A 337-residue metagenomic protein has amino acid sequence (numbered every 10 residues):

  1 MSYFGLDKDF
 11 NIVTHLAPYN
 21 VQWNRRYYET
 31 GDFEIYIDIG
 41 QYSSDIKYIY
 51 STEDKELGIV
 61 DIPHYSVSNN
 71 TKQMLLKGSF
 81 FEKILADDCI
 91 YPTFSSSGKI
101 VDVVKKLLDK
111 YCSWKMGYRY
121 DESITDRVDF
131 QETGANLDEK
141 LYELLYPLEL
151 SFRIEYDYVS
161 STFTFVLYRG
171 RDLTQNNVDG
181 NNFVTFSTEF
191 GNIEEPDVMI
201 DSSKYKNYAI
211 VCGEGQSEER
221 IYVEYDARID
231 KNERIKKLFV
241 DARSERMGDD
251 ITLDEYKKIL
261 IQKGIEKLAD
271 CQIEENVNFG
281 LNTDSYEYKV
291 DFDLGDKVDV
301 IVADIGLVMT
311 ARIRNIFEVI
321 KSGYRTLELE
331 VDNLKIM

Functional and structural regions predicted by a protein language model:
M1-Y28, S187-M199: Solvent-exposed edge beta-strands and adjacent loop segments that serve as assembly or binding interfaces
Y19-R26, V60-S68, R153-Y156, R314-E318: Short amphipathic beta-strand and strand-loop transition segments with alternating hydrophobic
R25-I39, K72-K83, V211, C271-D284 (+2 more regions): Oligomerization/assembly interface segments of phage tail-like spikes and tubes
I35, G78, P92-Y118, Q131-Y158 (+2 more regions): Amphipathic, non-transmembrane alpha-helical segments in extracytoplasmic/periplasmic proteins
I39-E122: Surface-exposed cap/loop segments at beta↔alpha junctions
Y65-L85, E122-Y205: Short beta-strand-centered interaction patches in the first periplasmic/extracellular domains of large envelope
T174-C271, N278-G323, I336: Acidic, small/polar-enriched beta strand-loop surface segments
